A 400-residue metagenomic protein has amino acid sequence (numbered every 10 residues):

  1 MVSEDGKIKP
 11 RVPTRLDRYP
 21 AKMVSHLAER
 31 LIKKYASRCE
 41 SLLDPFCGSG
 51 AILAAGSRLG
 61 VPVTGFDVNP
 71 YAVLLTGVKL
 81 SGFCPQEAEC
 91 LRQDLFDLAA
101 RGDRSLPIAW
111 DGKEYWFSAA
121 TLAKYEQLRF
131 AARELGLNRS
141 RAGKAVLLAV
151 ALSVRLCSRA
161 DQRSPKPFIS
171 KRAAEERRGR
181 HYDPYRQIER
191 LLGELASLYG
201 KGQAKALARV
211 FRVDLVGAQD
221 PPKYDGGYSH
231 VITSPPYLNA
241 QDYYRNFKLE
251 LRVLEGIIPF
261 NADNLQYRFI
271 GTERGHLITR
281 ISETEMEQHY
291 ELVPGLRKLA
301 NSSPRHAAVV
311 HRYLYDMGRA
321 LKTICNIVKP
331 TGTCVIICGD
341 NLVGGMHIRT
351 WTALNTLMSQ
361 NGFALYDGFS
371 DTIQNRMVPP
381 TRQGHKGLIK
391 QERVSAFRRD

Functional and structural regions predicted by a protein language model:
M1-R38: S-adenosyl-L-methionine
T14-R18, I108-A120, H306-Y315, I337-T352: Acceptor-substrate binding/catalytic loop of class I
V24, L31-A100, Q187, G193-P222 (+5 more regions): Conserved S-adenosyl-L-methionine
V24-L27, K124, L128, L191 (+3 more regions): Alpha-helical packing segments of well-folded alpha/beta enzyme cores
R38, I257-N261, T323, V328-T333: Short glycine-dipeptide loop
Y125, F130-T233, L238-F247: SAM-dependent nucleic-acid methyltransferase catalytic core
Y237-T323: SAM-dependent methyltransferase catalytic-core segment centered on the flexible catalytic loop and adjoining short
K329, R382-D400: Core SAM-dependent methyltransferase catalytic element
